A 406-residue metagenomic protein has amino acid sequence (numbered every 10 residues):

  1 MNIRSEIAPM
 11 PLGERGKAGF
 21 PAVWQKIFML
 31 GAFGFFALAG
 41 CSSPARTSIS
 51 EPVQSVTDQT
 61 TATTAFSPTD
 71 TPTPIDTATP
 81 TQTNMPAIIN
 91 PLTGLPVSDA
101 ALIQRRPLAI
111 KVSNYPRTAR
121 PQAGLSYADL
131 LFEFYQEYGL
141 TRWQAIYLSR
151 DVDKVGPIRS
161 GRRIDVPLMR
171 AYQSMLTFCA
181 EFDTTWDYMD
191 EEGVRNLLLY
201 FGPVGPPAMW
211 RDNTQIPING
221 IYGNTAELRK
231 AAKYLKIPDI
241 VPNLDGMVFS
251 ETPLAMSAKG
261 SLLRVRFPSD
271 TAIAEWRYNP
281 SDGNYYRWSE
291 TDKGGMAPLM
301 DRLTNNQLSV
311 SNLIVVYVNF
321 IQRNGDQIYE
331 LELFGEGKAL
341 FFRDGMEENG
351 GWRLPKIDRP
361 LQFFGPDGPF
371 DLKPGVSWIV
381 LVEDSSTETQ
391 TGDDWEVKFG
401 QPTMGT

Functional and structural regions predicted by a protein language model:
S5-E6, G13-F28: Bacterial N-terminal signal peptides that target proteins for export
S5-P9, L30-A32, N84, G335: Generic hydrophobic-segment detector
A8, C41-P91, L95, T406: Ser/Thr-rich, Proline-interspersed low-complexity disordered segments
A8-M10, R15, T64, V315 (+1 more regions): Generic low-polarity alpha-helical segments
K17, P21-A22, G31, P52-S55 (+1 more regions): Detector for intrinsically disordered, low-structure N-terminal pre-sequences
K26-A39: Bacterial N-terminal signal peptides
I88-F132, E137-T406: A surface/extracellular/periplasmic glyco- and lipid-processing/surface-interacting theme
